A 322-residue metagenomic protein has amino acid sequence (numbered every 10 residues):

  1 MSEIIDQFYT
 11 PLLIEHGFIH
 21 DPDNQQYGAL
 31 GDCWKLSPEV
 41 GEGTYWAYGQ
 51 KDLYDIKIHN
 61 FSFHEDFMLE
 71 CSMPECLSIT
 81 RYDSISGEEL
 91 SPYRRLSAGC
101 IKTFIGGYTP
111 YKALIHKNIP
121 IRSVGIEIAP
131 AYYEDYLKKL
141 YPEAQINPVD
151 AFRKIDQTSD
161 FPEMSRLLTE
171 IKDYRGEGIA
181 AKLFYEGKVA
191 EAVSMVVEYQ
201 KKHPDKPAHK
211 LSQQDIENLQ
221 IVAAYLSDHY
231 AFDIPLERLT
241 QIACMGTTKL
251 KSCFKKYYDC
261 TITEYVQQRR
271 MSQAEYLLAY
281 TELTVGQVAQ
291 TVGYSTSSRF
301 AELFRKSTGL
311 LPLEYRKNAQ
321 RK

Functional and structural regions predicted by a protein language model:
M1-L30: Short Lys/Arg-enriched alpha/beta "domain-start" segment
I4, E89-Q214, L219-Q220, L236 (+5 more regions): Alpha-helical bundle regulatory/interaction domains
N24-R122: N-terminal functional module of multi-domain proteins
Q220, A224-D228, F232-T240, K256-S298 (+1 more regions): Terminal helix-turn-helix DNA-binding modules in bacterial transcription factors
K249-L250, F254, R299-F300, F304: Short hydrophobic/aromatic patch on the recognition helix
A301-K322: …primarily DNA-binding HTH/wHTH and HhH modules…
